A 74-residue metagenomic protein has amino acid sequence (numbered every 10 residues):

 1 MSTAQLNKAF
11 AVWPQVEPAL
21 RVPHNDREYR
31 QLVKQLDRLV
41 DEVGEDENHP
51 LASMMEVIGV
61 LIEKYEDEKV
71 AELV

Functional and structural regions predicted by a protein language model:
M1-R38: DNA-contacting interfaces and partner/effector-binding or oligomerization modules in DNA-centric proteins
R30-V74: Short basic alpha-helical hairpin corresponding to helix-turn-helix/winged-helix-like nucleic-acid-binding
